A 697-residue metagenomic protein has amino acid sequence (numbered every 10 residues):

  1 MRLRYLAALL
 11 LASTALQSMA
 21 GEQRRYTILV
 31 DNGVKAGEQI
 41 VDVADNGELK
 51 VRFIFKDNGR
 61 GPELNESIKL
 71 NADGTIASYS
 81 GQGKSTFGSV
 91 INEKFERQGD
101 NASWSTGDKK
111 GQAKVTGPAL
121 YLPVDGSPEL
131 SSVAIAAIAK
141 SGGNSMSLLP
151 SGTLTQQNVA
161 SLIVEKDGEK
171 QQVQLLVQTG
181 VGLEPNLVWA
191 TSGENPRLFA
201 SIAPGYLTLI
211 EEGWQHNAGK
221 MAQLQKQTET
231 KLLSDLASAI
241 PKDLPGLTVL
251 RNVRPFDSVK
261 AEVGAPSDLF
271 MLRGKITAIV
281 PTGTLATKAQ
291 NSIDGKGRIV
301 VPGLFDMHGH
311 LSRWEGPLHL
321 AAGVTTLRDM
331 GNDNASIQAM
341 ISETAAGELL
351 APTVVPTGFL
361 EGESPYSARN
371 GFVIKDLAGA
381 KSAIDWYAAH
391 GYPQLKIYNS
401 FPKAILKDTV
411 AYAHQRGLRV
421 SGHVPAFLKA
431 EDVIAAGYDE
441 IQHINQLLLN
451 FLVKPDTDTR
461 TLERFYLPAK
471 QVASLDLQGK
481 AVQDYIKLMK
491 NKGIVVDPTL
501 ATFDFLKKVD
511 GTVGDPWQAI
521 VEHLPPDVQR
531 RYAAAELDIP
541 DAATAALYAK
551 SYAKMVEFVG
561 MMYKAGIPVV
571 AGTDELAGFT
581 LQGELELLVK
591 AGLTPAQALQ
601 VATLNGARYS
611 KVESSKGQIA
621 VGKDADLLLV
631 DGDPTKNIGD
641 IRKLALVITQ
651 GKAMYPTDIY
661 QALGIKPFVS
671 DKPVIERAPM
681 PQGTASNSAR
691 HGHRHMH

Functional and structural regions predicted by a protein language model:
G61-P128, G182-N195, F199-E211: Contiguous hydrophobic, core-forming segments of folded domains
G88-L175, K226-Q227: Solvent-exposed helix/loop surface patches that form functional interfaces
I210-N252, L285, S292, Y387 (+1 more regions): Extracellular/periplasmic ectodomains of large secreted or surface enzymes and adhesion receptors
S238-I240, P255-D268, F579, T594-L599 (+1 more regions): Acidic, glycine-enriched loop/beta-strand segments at the rims of small-molecule binding/catalytic pockets
P245-L250, A286-P317, T325, E676: Replace "His-x-His-based motif
P255, K260-V301: Histidine-rich, glycine-flanked metal-binding segment
G316-S336, T353-F359, A388-F401, V410 (+4 more regions): Divalent metal-dependent hydrolysis catalytic cores, especially in the metallo-beta-lactamase
W386-F401, L447-A591, G664, E676-H697: Active-site neighborhoods of metal-dependent hydrolases
